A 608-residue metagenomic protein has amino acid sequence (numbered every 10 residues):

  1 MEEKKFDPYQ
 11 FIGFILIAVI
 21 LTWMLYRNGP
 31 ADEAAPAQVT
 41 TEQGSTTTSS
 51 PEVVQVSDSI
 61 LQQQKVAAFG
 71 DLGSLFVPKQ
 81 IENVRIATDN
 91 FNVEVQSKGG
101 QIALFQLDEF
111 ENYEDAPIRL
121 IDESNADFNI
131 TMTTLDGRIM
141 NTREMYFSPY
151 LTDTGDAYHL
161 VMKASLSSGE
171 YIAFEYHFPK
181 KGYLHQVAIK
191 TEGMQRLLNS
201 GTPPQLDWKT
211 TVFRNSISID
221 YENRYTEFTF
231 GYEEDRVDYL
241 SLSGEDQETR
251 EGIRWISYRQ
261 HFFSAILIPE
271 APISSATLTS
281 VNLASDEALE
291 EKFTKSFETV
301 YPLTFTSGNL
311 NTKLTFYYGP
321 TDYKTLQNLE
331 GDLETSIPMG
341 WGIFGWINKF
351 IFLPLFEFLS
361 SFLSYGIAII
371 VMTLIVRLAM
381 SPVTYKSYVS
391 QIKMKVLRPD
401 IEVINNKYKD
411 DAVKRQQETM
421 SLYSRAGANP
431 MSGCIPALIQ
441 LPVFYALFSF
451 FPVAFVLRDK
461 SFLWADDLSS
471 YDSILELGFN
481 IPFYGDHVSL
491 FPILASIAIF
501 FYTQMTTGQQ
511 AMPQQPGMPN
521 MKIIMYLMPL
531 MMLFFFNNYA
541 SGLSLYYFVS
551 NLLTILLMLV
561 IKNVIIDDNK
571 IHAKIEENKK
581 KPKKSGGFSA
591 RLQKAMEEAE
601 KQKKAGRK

Functional and structural regions predicted by a protein language model:
M1-S49, V95, K180, I189-G193 (+7 more regions): Helix-loop-helix
P8, E33, S59, L72 (+3 more regions): Short linear motifs in intrinsically disordered/low-complexity regions
N28-E114, L120, M162, P582 (+1 more regions): Juxtamembrane extramembrane loops of integral membrane proteins
P78, N83-T335: Soluble non-transmembrane domains of integral membrane proteins
